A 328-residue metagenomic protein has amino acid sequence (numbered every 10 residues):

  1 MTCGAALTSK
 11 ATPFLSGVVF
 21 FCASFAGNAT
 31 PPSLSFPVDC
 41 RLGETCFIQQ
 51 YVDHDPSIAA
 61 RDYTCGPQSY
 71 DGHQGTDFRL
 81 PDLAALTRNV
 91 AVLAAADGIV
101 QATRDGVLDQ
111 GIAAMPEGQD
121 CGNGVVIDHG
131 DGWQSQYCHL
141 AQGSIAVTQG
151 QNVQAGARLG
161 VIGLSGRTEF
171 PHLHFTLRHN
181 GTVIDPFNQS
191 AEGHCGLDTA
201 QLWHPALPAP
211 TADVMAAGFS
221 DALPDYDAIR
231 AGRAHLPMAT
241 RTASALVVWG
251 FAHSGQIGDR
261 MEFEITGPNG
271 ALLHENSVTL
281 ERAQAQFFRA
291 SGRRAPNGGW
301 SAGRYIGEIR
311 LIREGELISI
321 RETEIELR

Functional and structural regions predicted by a protein language model:
G27-G122, A155, G193-I257: Surface-exposed, glycine-biased beta-strand/turn segments
L86-N89, L93, H129-G156: Short histidine-centered loop motifs in beta-beta connectors
V125, V153-T168: Short hydrophobic beta/alpha edge segments that flank linear recognition/processing sites
I265-L273, E314: Change "in extracellular beta-sheet-rich domains … of secreted and cell-surface proteins" to "in beta-sheet-rich domains
L273-Q284: Solvent-exposed serine/threonine-rich low-complexity stretches and specific carbohydrate-binding patches
R282-A295: Aromatic sugar-binding surface patches on proteins that engage polysaccharides or sugar-phosphate polymers
G303-I312: A short tyrosine-centered beta-strand micro-motif
E316-R328: Short beta-strand elements
